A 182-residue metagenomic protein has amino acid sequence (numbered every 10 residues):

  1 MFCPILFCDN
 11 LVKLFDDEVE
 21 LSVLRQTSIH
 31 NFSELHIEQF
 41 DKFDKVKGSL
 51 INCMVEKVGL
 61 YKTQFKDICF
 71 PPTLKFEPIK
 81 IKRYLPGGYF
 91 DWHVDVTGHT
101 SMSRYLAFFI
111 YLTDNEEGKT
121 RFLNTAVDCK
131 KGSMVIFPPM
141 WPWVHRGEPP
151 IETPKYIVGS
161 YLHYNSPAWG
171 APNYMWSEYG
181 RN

Functional and structural regions predicted by a protein language model:
M1-T73, Y179: Non-heme Fe(II)/2-oxoglutarate
L6, T73-F76, T100-S103, C129 (+1 more regions): A generic fold-level signal
P71-L85: Acidic, glycine-rich loop-and-strand cores that form catalytic or ligand-binding grooves in diverse globular domains
E77, G88-F90, R104, W143: Short beta-strand or tight-loop elements that sit immediately N-terminal to catalytic metal-binding acidic residues
I81-L85, G98-E116, Y161-Y164: Short, conserved beta-strand element in jelly-roll/cupin
Y89-T97: Histidine-centered catalytic micro-motifs
R104, N115-N182: Catalytic core of Fe(II)/2-oxoglutarate
